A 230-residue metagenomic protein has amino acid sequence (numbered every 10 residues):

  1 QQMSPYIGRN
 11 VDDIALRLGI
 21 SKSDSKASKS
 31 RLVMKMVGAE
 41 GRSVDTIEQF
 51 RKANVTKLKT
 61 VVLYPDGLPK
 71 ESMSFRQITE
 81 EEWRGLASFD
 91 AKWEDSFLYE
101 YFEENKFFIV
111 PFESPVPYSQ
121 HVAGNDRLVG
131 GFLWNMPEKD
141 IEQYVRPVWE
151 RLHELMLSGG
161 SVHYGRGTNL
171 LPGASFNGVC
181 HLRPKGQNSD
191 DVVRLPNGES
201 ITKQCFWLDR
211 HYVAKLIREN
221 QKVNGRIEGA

Functional and structural regions predicted by a protein language model:
Q1-A230: Nucleic-acid endonuclease domains
